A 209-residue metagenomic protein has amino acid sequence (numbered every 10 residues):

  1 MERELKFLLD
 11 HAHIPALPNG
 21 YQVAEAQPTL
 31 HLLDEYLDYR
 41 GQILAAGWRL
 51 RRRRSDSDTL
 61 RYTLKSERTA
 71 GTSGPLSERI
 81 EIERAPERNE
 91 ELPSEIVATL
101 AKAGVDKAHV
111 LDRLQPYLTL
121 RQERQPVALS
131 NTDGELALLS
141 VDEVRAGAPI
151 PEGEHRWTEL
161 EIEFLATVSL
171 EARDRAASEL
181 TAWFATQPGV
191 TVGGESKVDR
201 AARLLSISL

Functional and structural regions predicted by a protein language model:
M1-L209: Phosphate-end processing signature that detects enzymes handling 5′-triphosphorylated RNA and polyphosphate
